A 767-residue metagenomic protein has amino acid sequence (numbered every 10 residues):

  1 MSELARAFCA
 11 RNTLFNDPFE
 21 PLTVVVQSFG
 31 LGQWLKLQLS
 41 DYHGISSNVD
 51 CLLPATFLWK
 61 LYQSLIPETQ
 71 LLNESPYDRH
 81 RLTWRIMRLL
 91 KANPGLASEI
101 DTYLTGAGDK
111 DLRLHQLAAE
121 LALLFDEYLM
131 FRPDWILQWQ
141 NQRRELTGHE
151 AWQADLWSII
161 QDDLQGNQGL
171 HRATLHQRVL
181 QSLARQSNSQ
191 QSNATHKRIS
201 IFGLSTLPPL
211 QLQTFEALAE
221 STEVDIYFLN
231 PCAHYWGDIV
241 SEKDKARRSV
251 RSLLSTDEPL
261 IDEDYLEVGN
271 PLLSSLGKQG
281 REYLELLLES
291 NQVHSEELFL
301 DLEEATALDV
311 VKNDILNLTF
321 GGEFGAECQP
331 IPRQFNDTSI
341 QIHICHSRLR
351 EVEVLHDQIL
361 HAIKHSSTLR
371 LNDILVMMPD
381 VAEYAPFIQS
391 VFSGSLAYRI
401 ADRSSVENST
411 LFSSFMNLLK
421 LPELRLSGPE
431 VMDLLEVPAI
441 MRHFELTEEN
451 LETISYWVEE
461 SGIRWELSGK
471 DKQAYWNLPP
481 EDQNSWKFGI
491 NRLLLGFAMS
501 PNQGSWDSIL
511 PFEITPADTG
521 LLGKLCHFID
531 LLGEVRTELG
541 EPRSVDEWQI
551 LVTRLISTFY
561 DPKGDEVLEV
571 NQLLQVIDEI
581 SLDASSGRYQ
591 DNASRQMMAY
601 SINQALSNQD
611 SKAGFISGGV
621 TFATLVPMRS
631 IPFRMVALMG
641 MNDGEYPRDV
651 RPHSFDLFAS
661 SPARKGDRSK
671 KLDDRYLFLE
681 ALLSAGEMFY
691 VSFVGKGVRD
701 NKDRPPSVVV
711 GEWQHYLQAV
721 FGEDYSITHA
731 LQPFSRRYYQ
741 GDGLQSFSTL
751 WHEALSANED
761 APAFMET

Functional and structural regions predicted by a protein language model:
M1-T767: Polyanion-engaging groove/track-forming segments
